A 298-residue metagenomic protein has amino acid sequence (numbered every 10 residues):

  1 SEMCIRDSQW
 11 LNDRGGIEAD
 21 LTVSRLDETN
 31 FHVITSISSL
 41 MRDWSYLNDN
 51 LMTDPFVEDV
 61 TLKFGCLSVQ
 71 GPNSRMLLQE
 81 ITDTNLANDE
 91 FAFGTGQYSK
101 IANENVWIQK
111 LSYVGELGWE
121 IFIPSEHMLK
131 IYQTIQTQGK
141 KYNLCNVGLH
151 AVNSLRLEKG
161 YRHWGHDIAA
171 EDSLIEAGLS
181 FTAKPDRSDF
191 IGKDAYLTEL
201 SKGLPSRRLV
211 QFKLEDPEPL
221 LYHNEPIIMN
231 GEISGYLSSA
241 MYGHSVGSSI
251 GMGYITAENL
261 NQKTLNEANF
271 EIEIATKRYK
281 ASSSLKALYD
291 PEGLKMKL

Functional and structural regions predicted by a protein language model:
S1-I5: Short, small-residue-biased leader/transition segments that mark boundaries at the very start of proteins
R6, L11, G16-E18: Acidic, proline/glycine-enriched N-terminal capping motif
D20-T22: Short, surface-exposed charged micro-motifs
R25-L298: Conserved, structured C-terminal
